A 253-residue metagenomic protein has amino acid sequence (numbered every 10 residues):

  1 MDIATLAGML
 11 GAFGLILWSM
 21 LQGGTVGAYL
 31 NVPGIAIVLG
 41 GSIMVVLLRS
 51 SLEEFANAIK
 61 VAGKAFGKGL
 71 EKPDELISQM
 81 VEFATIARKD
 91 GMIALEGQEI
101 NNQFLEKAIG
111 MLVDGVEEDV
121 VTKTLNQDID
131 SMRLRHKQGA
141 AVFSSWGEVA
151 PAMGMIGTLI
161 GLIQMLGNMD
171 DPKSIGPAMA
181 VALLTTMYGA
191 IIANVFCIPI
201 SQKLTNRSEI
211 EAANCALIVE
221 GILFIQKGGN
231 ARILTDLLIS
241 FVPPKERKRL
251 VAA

Functional and structural regions predicted by a protein language model:
I3-A4, G8, G14-A140, E211-A253: Large intracellular
A7-L10, G14-V26, D128-R207: Helix-termination/interfacial motifs at the ends of transmembrane alpha-helices
